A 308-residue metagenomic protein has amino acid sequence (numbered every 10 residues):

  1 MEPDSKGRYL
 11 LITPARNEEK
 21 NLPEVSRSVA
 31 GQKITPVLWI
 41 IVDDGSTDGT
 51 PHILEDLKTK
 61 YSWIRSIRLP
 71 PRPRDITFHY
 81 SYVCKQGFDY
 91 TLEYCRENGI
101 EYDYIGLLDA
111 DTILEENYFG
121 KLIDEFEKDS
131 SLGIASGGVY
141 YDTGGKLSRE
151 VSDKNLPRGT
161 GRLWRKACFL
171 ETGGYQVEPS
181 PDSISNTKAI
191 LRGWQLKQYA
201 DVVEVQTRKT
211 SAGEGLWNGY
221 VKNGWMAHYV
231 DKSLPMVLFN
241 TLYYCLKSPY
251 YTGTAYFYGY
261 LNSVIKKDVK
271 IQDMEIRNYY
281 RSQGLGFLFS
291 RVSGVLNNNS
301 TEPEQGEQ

Functional and structural regions predicted by a protein language model:
P23, D48-L57: Acidic helix N-cap motif at the loop->helix transition within catalytic regions of sugar-transfer enzymes
R27-P36: Short, acidic, metal-binding catalytic loop of nucleotide-sugar glycosyltransferases
D43-H52, P71-P73: A conserved acidic beta->alpha catalytic loop
S62-Y102: Active-site-proximal specificity loops/subdomain of glycosyltransferases
P73, I113-S148: Conserved donor NDP-sugar-binding/catalytic core segment of glycosyltransferases
N98-I113: Short beta-strand-to-loop acidic/aromatic patch adjacent to the donor-nucleotide binding site
R158-G173: Conserved nucleotide-sugar donor-binding and metal-coordinating catalytic region shared by glycosyltransferases
G219-Q308: Non-catalytic, C-terminal membrane-associated alpha-helical segments of glycosyltransferases
